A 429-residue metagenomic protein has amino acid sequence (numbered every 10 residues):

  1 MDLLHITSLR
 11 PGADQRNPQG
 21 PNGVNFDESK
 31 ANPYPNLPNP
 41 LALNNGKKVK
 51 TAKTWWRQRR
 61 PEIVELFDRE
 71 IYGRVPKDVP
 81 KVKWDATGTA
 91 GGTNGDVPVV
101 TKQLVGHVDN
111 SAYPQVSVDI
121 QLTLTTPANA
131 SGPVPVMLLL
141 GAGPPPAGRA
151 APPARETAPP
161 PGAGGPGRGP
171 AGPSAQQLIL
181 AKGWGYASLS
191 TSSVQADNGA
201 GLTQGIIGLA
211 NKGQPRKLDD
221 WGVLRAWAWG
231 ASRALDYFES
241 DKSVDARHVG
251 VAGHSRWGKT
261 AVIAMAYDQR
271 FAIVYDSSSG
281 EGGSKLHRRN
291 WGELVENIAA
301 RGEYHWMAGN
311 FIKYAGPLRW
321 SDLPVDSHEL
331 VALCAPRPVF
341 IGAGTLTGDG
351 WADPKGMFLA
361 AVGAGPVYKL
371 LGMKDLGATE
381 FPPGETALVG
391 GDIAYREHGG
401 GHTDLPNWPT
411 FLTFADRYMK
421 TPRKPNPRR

Functional and structural regions predicted by a protein language model:
M1-R74, R149, R155-R168, F414 (+1 more regions): N-terminal pre-domain segments of enzymes
K53, R57, R74-V134: N-terminal cap/lid segment of alpha/beta-hydrolase-fold proteins
P133, M137-R247, G280-N290: Cap/lid segment of the alpha/beta-hydrolase catalytic domain
I206, I273-L330, D353-A378: Mobile cap/lid helix-loop segments that gate and shape the active-site cleft of serine hydrolases
V251-G253, S277: Short beta-strand immediately N-terminal to the catalytic nucleophile in serine-hydrolase-like folds
G253-A264: Glycine-rich nucleophile elbow surrounding the catalytic serine of serine-hydrolase chemistry
W306, K355, A360-R429: C-terminal catalytic histidine-bearing segment of alpha/beta-hydrolase fold enzymes
A335-P354, H398-G400: Conserved strand-to-loop "acid loop" that flanks and positions the catalytic carboxylate
